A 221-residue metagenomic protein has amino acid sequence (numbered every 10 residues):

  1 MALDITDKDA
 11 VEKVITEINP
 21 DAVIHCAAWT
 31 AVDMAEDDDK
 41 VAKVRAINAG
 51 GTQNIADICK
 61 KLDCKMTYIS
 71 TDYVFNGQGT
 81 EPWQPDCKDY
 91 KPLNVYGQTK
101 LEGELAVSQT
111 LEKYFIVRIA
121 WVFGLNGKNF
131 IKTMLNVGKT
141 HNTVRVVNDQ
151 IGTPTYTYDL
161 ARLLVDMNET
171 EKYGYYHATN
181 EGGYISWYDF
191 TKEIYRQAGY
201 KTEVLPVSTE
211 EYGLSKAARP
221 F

Functional and structural regions predicted by a protein language model:
I5-I47: NAD(P)H-binding glycine-rich loop region in Rossmannoid oxidoreductase-like domains and their noncatalytic homologs
K8, T52-I55, E104, L164: Conserved internal alpha-helix within the Rossmann fold of NAD(P)-dependent oxidoreductases
I18, I58-L62, T110, A198: Helix C-cap/helix->beta junction micro-motif
V23-A27, M66-T71, N76, V117-I119: SDR active-site strand-loop-helix element
D33-A42, G77-E81, G127-K128: Conserved catalytic-core motifs of eukaryotic protein kinase domains, centered on the activation segment
A42-G51, K61, V74-V117, W121-V122: Catalytic helix-loop patch of NAD(P)-dependent Rossmann-fold dehydrogenases
L105-G152, Y158-D159, V165-D166: NAD(P)-dependent short-chain dehydrogenase/reductase
A161-L163, T170-A217: Mid/C-terminal beta-alpha module of Rossmann-like enzyme folds, strongest in SDR-family dehydrogenases/epimerases
